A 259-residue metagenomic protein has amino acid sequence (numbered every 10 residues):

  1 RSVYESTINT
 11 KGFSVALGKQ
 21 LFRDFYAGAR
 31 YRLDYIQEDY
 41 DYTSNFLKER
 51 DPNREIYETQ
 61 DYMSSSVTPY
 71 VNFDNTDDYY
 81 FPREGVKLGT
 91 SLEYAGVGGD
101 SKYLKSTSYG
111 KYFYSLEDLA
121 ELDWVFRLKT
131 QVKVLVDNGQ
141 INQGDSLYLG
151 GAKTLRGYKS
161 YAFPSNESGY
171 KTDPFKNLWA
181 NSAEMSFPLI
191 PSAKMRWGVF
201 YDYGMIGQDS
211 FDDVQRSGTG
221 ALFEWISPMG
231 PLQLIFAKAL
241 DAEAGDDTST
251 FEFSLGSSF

Functional and structural regions predicted by a protein language model:
R1-T76, Y80, V86-K87, R156-K176 (+2 more regions): Gram-negative/organellar outer-membrane beta-barrel architecture
S66-L222: Extended beta-strand-rich architecture
W225-P231: Membrane-interface anchoring segments and C-terminal beta-barrel signals
